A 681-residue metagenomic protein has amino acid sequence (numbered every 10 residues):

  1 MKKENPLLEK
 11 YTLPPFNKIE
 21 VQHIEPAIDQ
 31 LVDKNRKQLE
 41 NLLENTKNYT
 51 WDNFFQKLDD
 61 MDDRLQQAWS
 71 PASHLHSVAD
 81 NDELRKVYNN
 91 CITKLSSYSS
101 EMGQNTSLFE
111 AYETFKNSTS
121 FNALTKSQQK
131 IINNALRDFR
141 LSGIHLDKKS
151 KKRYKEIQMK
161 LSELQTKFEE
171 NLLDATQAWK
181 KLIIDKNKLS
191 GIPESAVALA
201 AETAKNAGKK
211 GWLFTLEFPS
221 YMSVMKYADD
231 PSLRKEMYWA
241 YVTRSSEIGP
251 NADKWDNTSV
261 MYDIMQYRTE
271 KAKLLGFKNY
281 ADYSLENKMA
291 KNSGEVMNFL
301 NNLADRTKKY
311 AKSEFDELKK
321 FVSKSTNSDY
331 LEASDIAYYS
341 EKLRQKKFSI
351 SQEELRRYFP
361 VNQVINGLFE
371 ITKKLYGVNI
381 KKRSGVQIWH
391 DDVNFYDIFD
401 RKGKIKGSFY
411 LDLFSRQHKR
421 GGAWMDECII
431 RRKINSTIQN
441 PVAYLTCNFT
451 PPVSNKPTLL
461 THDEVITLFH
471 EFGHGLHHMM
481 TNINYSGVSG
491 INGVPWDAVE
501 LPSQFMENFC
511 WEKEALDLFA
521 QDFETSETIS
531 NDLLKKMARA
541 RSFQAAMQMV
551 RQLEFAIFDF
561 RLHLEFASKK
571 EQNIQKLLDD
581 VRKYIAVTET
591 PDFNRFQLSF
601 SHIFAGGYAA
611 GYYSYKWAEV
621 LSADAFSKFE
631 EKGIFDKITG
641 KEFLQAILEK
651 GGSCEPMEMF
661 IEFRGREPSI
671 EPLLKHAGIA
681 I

Functional and structural regions predicted by a protein language model:
M1-H23, Q30, G191, Q363 (+9 more regions): C-terminal, non-catalytic "cap/extension" segments appended to globular domains
M1-P193, F629: N-terminal helix-rich structural modules
E9-H23, A72-C91, T114-E156, T215-T258 (+6 more regions): Short His/Asp/Glu-rich catalytic/ion-coordination signatures at enzyme active sites or charged loops
D33, K37, N41-N48, R64-N81 (+24 more regions): Intrinsically disordered or highly flexible coil/loop and linker segments, enriched in small and charged/polar residues
R64-H74, R137, W239, I336-R344 (+2 more regions): Short, hydrophobic/amphipathic alpha-helical patches that form generic packing surfaces within helical domains
S127, I131, K160-E163, E170 (+9 more regions): Active-site-proximal, well-structured secondary-structure segments within enzyme catalytic domains
S223-V224, N292-S293, P452-P457, S486: Short small-residue beta-strand/loop micro-motif enriched in glycine and branched aliphatics
T450-F469: Short pre-active-site segment immediately N-terminal to the catalytic Zn-binding motif
